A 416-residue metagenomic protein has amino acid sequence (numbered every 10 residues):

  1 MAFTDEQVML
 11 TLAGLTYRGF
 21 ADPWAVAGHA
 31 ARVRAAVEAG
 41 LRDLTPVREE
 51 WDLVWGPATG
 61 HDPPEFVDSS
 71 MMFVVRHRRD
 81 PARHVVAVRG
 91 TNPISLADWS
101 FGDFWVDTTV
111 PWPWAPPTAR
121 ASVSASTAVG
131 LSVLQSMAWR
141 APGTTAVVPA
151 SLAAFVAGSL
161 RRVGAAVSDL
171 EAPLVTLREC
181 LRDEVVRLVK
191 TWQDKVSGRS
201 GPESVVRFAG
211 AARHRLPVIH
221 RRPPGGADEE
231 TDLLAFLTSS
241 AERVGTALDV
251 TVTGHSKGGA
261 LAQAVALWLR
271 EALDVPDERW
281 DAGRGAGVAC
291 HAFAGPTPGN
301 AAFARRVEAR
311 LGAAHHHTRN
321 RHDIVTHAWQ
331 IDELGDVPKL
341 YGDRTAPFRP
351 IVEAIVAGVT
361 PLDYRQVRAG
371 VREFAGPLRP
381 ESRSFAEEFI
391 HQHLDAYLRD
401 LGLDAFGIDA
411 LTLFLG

Functional and structural regions predicted by a protein language model:
M1-R79, R89-G90: N-terminal low-complexity, Ser/Thr- and acidic-residue-enriched intrinsically disordered segments
L15, A36, G40, C180 (+4 more regions): Residues that form generic nucleotide/phosphate-binding pockets
L15, E38-L41, P117, A121-V123 (+2 more regions): Short stretches within intrinsically disordered, low-complexity N-terminal or propeptide regions
R48-E50, V54-T253, L273-A282, G287 (+2 more regions): A conserved cap/lid and substrate-binding interface adjacent to the catalytic center of lipid-processing enzymes
T231-G335: Serine-dependent carboxylesterase/thioesterase catalytic core of lipase-like alpha/beta-hydrolase/SGNH enzymes
N300-G416: Lipolytic serine-hydrolase domain surface
